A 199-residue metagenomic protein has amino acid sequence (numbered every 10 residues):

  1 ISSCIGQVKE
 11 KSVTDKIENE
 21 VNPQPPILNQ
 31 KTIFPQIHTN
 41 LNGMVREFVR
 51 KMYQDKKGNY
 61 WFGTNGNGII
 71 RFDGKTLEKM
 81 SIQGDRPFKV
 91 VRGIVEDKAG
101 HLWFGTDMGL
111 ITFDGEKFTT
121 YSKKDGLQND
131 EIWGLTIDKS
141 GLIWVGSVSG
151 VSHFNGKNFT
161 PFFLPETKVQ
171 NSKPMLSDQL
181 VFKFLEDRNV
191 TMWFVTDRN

Functional and structural regions predicted by a protein language model:
I1-N199: Carboxylate-rich, polar loop motifs that coordinate divalent cations or form catalytic acidic clusters
